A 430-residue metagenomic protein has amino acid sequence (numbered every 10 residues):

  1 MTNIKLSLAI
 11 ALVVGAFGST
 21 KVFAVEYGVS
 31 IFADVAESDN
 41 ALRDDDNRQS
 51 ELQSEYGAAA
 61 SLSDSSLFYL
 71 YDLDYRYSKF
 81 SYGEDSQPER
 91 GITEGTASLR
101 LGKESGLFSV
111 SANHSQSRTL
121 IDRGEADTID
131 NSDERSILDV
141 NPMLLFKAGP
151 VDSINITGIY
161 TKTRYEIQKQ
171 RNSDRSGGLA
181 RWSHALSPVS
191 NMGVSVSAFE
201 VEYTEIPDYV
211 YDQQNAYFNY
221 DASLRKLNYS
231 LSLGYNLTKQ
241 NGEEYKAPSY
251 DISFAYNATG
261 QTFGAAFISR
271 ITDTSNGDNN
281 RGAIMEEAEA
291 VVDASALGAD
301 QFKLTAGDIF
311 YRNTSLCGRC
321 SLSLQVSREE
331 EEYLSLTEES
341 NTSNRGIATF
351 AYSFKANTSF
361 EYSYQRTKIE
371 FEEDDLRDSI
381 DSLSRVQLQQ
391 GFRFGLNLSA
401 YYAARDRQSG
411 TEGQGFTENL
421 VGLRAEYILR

Functional and structural regions predicted by a protein language model:
M1-E26, L429-R430: Cleavable N-terminal export/targeting peptides
F23-R430: Gram-negative and organellar
